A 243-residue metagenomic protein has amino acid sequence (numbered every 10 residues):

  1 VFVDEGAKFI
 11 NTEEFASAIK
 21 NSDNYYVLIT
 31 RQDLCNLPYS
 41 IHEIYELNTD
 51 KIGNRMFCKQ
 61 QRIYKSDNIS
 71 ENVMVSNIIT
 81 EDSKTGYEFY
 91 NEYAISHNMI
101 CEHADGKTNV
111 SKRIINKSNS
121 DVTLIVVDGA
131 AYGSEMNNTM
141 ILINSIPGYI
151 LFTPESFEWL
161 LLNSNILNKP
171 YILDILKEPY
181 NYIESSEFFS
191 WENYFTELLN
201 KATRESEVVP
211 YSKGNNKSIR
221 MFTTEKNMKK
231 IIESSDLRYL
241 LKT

Functional and structural regions predicted by a protein language model:
V3-D4: Hydrophobic residues in beta-strands of the RecA-like P-loop NTPase core, especially within AAA+ ATPase
A7-A16, K20, E46-T243: Acidic, divalent-metal-binding catalytic cores of TOPRIM and closely related two-metal-ion phosphodiester/pyrophosphate
I19-E46: Sensor-1/coupling segment of RecA-like P-loop NTPase cores
